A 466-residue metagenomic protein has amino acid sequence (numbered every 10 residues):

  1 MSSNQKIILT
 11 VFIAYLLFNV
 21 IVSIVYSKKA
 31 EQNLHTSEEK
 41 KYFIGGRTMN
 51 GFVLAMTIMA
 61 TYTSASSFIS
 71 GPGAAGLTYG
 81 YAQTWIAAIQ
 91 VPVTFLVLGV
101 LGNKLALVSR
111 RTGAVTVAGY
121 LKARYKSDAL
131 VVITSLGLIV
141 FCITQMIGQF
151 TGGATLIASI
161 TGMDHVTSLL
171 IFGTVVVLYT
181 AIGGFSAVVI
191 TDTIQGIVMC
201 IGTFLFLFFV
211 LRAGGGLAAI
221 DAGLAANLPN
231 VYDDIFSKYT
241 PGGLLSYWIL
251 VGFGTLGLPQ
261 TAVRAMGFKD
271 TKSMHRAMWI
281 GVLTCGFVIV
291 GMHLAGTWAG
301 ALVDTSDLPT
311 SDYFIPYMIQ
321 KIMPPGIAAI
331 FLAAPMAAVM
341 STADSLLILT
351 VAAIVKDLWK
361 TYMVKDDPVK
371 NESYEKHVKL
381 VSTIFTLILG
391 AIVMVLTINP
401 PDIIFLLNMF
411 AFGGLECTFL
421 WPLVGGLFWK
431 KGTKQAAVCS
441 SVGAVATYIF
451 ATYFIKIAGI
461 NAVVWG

Functional and structural regions predicted by a protein language model:
M1-G466: Membrane-embedded helix-loop-helix hairpins and adjacent transmembrane boundary segments in multi-pass transporters
